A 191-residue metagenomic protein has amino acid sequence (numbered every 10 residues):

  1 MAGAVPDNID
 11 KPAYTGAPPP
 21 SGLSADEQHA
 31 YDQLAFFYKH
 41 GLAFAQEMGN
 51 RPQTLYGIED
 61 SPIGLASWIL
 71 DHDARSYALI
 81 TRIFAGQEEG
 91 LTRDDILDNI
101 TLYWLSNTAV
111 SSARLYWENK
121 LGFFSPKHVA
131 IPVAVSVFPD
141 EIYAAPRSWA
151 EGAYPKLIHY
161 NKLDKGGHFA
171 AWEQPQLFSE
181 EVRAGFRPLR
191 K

Functional and structural regions predicted by a protein language model:
M1-L55: A catalytic-pocket lid/entrance helix-loop region that shapes and gates access to the active site across common
Q46-K191: C-terminal subdomain of alpha/beta-hydrolase-fold enzymes, centered on the catalytic histidine and its supporting
